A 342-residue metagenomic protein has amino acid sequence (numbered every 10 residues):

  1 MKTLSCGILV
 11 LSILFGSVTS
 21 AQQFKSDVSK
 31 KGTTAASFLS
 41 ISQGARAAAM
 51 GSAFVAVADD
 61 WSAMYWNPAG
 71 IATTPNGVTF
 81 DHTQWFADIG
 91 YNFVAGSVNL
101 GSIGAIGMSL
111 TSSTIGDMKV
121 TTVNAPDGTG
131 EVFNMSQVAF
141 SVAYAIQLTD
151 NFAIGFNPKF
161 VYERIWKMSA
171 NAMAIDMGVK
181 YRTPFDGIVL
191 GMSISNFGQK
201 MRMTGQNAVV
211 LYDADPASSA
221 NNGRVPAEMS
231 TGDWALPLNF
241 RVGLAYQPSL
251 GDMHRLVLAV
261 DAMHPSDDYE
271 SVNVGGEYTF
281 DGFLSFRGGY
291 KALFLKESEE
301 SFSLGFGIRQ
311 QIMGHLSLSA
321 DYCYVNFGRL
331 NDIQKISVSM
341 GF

Functional and structural regions predicted by a protein language model:
M1-G7: Positively charged n-region of N-terminal signal peptides that target proteins for export
G7-G16: Bacterial N-terminal signal peptides
G16-Q22: Bacterial Sec-dependent signal peptides at the C-terminal "C-region" and cleavage site
Q22-A48, G90-F342: Outer-membrane beta-barrel porins/channels
S52-F54, G77-W85, C323-V325: Short strand-turn segments of transmembrane beta-barrel domains in outer membranes, especially the first one or two
S62-I71: N-terminal periplasmic accessory domains that precede and gate Gram-negative outer-membrane beta-barrel machines
